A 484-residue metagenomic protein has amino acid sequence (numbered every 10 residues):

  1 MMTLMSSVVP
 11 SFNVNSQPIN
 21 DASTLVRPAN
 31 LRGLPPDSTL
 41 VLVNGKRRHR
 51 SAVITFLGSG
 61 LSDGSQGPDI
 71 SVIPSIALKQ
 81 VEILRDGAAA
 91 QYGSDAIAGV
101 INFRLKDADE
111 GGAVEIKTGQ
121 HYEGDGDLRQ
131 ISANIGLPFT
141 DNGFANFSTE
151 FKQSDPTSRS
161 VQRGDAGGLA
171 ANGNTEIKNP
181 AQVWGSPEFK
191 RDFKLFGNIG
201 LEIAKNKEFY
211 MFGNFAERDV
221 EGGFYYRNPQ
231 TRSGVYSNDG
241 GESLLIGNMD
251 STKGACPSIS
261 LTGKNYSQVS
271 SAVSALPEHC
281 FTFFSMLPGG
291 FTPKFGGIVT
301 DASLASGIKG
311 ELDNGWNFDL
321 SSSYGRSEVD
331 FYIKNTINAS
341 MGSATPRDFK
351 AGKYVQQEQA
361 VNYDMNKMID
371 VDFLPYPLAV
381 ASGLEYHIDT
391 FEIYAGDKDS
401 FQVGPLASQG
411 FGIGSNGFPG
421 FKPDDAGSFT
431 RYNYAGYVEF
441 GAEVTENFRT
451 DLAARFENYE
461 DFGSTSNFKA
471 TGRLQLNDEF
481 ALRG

Functional and structural regions predicted by a protein language model:
M1-S6, R27-N30, L42, D69-S71 (+2 more regions): N-terminal periplasmic accessory domains that precede and gate Gram-negative outer-membrane beta-barrel machines
M2-A52: Extracytoplasmic beta-strand/coil segments of soluble accessory domains associated with Gram-negative outer-membrane
R27, G99, E110, R129-A133 (+5 more regions): Hydrophobic, lipid-facing positions within transmembrane beta-strands of outer-membrane proteins
K46-R85: Short acidic/polar hinge/loop motifs at secondary-structure boundaries that mediate gating or recognition
A108-G111, F139-N142, A204-E208, E311-N317 (+3 more regions): Short loop/turn motifs that connect adjacent beta-strands in outer-membrane beta-barrel proteins
T118-Y122, F151-D155, F215-D219, L312 (+4 more regions): Transmembrane beta-strands of outer-membrane beta-barrel pores
E123-G289, K294-G307, E311: Transmembrane beta-barrel wall of Gram-negative outer-membrane proteins
P293-G296, D313, Y324, N335-R449: Outer-membrane beta-barrel transmembrane domain signature of Gram-negative proteins, especially the mid-to-C-terminal
